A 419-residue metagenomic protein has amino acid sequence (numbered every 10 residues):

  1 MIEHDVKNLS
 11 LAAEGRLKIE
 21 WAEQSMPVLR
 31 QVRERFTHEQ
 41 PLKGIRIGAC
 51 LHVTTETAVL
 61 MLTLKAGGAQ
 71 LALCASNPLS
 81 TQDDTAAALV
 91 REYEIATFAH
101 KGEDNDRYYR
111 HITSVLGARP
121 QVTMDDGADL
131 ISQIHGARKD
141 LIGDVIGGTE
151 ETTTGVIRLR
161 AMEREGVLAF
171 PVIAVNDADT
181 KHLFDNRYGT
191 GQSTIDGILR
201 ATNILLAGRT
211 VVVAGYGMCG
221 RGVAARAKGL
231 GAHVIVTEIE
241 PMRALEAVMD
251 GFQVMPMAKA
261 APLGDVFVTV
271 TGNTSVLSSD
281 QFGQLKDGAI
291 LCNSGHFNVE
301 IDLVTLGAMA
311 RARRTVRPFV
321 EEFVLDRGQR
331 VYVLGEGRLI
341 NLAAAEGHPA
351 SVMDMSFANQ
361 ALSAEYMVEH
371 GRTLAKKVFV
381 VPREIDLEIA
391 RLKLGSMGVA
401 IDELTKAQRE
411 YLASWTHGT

Functional and structural regions predicted by a protein language model:
I2, L11-P27, L42-R46, T54 (+3 more regions): Adenosine-phosphate binding glycine-rich loop
I2-L42, A75-T81, A86-R209: Glycine/serine-rich phosphate-binding loop and adjoining beta1-alpha1 elements at the start of nucleotide-handling
Q31-E34, K65, R119, I131-S132 (+3 more regions): Rossmann-fold NAD(P) dinucleotide-binding segment
L51-A69, K181, D185, G189-L263 (+2 more regions): Glycine-rich phosphate/diphosphate-binding loop of Rossmann-like nucleotide-binding domains
L60, D84-A86, R110-H111, S132-K139 (+6 more regions): Short acidic, glycine/serine/threonine-rich loops at helix termini
A69-Q82, I235-T237: Short internal beta-strands
A75, T123-G127, K139-T154, N273 (+3 more regions): ADP-ribose/adenylate-binding Rossmann-like module
